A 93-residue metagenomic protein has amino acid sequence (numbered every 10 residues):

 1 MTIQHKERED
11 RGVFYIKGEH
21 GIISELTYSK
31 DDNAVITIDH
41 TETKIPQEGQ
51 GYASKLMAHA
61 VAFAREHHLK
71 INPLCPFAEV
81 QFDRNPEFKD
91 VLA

Functional and structural regions predicted by a protein language model:
M1-I36: N-terminal first-folded block
A34-V35, L56, R84: Short leucine-rich amphipathic alpha-helices used at interfaces
I38-T41, M57-A58: A short alpha-helix capping/helix-coil boundary motif
T41-E48: A short, internal acetyl-CoA/4′-phosphopantetheine-binding micro-motif in the GNAT/acyltransferase core
G49-A62: Conserved acetyl-CoA-binding loop-helix of GNAT-fold acetyltransferases
H59-A93: C-terminal structural segments of small proteins and small subunits
